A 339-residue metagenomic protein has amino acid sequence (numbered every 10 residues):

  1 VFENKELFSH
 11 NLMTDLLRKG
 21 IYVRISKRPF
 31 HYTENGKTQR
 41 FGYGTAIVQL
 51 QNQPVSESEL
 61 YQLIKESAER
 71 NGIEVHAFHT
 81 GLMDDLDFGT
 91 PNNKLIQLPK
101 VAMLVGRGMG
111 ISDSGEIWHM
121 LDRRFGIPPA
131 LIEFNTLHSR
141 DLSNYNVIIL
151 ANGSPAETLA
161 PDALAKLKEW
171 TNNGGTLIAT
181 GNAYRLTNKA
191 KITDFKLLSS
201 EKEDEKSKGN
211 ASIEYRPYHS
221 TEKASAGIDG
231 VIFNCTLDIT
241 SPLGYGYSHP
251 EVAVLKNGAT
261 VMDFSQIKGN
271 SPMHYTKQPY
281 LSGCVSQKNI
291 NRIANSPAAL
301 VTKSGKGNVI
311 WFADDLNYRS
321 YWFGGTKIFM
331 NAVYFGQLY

Functional and structural regions predicted by a protein language model:
V1-Y339: Intrinsic-disorder/low-complexity accessory segments
